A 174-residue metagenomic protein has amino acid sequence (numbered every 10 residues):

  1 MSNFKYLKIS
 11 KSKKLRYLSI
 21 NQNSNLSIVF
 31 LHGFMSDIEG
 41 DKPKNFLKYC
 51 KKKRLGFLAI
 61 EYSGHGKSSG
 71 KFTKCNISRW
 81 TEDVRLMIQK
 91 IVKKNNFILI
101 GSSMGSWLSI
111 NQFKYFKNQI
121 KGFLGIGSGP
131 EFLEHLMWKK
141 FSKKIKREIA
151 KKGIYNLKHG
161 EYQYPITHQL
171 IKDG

Functional and structural regions predicted by a protein language model:
M1-Q22: N-terminal cap/lid segment of alpha/beta-hydrolase-fold proteins
F4, W107, Q119-G174: The alpha/beta-hydrolase serine catalytic core
N25-G33: Short beta-strand element of the alpha/beta-hydrolase
M35-D41: Short substrate-entry loop that stabilizes the transition state in hydrolases
P43, L47-S69: Conserved alpha/beta-hydrolase
G66-I91: Catalytic nucleophile-loop/oxyanion-hole region of alpha/beta-hydrolase and closely related hydrolase-like folds
L99-G101, I126: Short beta-strand immediately N-terminal to the catalytic nucleophile in serine-hydrolase-like folds
G101-S109: Gly/Ala-rich beta-loop-alpha elbow adjacent to hydrolase catalytic centers
